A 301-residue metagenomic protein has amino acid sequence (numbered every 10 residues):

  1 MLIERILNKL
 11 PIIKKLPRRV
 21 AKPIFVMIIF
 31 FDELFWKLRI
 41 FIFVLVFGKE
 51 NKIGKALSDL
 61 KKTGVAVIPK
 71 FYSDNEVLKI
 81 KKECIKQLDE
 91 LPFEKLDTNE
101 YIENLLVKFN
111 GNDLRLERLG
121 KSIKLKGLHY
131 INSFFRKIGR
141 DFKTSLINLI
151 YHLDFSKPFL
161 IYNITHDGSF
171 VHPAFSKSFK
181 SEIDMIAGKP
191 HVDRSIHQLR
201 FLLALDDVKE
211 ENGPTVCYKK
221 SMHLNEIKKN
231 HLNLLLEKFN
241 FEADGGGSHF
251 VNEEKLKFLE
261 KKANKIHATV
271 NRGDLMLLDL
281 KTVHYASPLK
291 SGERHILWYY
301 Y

Functional and structural regions predicted by a protein language model:
M1-F25: Compositionally biased, charge-rich terminal segments
P17-K62, P69-G188: Non-heme Fe(II)-dependent double-stranded beta-helix
F175, V192-R194, L203-D207, K219: Short, structured patches in soluble enzyme cores that scaffold and shape functional sites
A187-S195, V283-A286: Histidine-centered catalytic micro-motifs
F201-L203, K219, G292-Y301: A short hydrophobic beta-strand segment most commonly corresponding to one strand of the jelly-roll/cupin
E211-T282: Double-stranded beta-helix
T215, A286-H295: Short conserved catalytic/interaction loops centered on acidic-Pro-aromatic/His motifs
